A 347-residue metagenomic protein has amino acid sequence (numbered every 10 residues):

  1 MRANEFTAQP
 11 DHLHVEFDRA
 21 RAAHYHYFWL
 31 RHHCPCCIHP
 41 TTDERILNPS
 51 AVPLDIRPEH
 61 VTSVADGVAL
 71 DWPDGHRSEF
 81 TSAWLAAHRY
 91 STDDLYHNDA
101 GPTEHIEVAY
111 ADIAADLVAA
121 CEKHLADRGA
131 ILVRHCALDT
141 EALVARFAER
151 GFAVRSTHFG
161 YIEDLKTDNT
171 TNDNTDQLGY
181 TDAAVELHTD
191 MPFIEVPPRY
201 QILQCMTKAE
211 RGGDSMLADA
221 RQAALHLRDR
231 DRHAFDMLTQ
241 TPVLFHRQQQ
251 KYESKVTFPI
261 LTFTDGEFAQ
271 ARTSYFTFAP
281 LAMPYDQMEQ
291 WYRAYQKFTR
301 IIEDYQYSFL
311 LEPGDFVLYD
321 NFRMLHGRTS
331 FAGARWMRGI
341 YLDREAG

Functional and structural regions predicted by a protein language model:
M1-A119: Motif-centric detector for short Cys/His coordination patterns
A8-P10, L125-R128: Short, surface-exposed loop/turn motifs at beta-strand boundaries within globular domains
S78, D139-T140: Alpha-helix N-cap/loop-to-helix initiation residues
Y90, L95-A119, A126-A130, E141-G347: Active-site environment of non-heme Fe oxygenases that use a 2-His-1-carboxylate facial triad
R134-A137: Structural motif
